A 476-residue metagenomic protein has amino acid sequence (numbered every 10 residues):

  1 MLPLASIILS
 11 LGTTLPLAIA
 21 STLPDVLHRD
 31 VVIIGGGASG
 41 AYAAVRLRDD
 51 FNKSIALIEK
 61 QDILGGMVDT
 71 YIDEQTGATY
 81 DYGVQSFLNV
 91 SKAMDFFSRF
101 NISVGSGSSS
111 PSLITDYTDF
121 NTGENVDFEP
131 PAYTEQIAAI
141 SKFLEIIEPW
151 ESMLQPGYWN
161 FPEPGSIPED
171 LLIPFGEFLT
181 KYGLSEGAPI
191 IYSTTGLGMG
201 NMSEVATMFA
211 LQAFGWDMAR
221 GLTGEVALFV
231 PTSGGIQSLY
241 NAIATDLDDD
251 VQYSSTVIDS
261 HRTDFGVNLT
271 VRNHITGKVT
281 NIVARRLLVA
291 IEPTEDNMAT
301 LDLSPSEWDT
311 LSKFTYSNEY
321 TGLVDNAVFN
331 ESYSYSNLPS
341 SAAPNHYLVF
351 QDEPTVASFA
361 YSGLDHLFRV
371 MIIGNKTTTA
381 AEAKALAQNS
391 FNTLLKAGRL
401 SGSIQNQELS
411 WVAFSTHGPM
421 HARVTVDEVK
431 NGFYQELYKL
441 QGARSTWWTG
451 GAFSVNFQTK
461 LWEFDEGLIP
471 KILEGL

Functional and structural regions predicted by a protein language model:
M1-T22: Fungal secretory targeting signals
V26-L57: N-terminal Rossmann-like FAD-binding beta1-loop-alpha1 element of flavoenzymes
R29, I275-R286: Core beta-strand elements of the Rossmann-like FAD/NAD(P) dinucleotide-binding domain in flavoenzyme oxidoreductases
I34, I58, V257, N281-D296: Short hydrophobic core segments
R48-E74: Glycine-rich FAD pyrophosphate-binding loop
V90, S98-V205: Mobile amphipathic helical/loop "lid" adjacent to a hydrophobic cofactor/ligand pocket
Q155-R262, G266: Active-site/ligand-binding neighborhood in enzyme catalytic cores
R285-R286, T294-E466, K471-L473: C-terminal segments that line or cap access tunnels to active or ligand-binding sites in enzymes and enzyme-associated
